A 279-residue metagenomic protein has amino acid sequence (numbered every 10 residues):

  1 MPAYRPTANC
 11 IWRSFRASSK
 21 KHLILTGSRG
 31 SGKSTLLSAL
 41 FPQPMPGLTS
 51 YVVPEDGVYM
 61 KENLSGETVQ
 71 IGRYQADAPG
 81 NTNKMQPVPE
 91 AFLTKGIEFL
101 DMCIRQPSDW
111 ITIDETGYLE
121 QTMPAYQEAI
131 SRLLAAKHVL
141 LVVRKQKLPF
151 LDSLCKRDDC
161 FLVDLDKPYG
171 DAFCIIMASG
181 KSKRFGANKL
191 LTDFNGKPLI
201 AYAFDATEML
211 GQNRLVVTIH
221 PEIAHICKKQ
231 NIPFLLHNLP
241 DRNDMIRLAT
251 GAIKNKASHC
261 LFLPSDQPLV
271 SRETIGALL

Functional and structural regions predicted by a protein language model:
P2-W12: N-terminal pre-Walker A segment at the start of P-loop NTPase domains
R29: The conserved Walker
K33: Conserved lysine of the Walker
L36-L37: Post-Walker A alpha-helix
P42-N83: N-terminal phosphate/diphosphate-binding loop that engages ATP/GTP or pyrophosphate donors across diverse enzyme folds
M102-C103, T116-G170: Replace "adjacent to P-loop NTPase cores in ATP/GTP-dependent enzymes" with "adjacent to NTP-binding cores
G170-F185: N-terminal nucleotide-binding beta1-loop-alpha1 segment
R242-L279: Conserved beta-loop-beta/alpha segment of the NTase-like Rossmann-fold superfamily that binds/positions NTPs
